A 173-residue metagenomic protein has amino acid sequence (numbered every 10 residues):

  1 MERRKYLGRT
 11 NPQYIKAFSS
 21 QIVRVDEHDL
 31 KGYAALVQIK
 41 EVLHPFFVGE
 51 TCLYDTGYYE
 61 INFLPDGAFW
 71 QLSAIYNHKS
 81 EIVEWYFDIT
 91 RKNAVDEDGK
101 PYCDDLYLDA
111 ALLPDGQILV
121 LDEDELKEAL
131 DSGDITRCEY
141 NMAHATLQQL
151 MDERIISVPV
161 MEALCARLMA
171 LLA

Functional and structural regions predicted by a protein language model:
M1-R4, L112-L113, L119, L126-K127 (+2 more regions): Compact, glycine/acidic-enriched structural inserts
M1-Y59: Charge-rich, low-complexity N-terminal segments
Y54-V95, L106-L108: Phosphate/ribose-recognition catalytic cores of enzymes acting on nucleotide-derived substrates
Y59-E60, V95-D98, L108-L113, S132-I135 (+3 more regions): Short, surface-exposed linear patches
I82-G133: Conserved, surface-exposed functional patches that form binding/active-site neighborhoods
T146-A173: Cysteine/selenocysteine-centered motifs that mediate thiol-based redox chemistry or coordinate metal-sulfur cofactors
